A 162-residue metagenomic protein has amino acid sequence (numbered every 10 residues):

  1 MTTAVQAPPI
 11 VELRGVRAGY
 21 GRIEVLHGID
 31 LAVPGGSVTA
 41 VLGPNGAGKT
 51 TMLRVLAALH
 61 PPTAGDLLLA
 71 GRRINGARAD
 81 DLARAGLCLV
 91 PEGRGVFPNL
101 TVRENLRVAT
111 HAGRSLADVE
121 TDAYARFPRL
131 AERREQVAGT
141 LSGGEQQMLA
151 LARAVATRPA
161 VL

Functional and structural regions predicted by a protein language model:
G21, T39, A77-A79, V102-D118 (+1 more regions): ABC-type ATPase nucleotide-binding domains, specifically the catalytic core motifs of the NBD
L42-P44: The feature captures the beta-strand-to-loop junction immediately N-terminal to the Walker
A57: Helix-to-loop junction immediately C-terminal to a conserved catalytic motif
P61, R73-G93, E120, E132-E135: ABC ATPase NBD coupling module
V137-L141, E145: Conserved ABC ATPase signature
A154-V155, V161: ABC ATPase C-loop
